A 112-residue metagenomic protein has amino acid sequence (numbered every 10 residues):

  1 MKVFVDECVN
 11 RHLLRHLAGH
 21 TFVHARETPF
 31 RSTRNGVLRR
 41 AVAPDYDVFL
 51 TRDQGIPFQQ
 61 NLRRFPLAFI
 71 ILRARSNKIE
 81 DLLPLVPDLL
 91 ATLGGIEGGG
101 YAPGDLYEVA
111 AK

Functional and structural regions predicted by a protein language model:
M1-D47: N-terminal first-folded block
R11, I56-F58, R64, Y101: Solvent-exposed interaction patches of small proteins and small membrane subunits
L14-R15, Q59-N61, D81: Short glycine-/acidic-enriched loop or helix-start segments at secondary-structure transitions that form or flank
F22, Q60-A74: A short alpha/beta connector and helix-capping loop motif
F30, P57, N77: Glycine-/small-residue-rich active-site loops that bind phosphorylated ligands and cofactors
V42-N61: Acidic, metal-binding active-site segment of PIN/NYN-like and related structure-specific nucleases
A68-V109: C-terminal structural segments of small proteins and small subunits
